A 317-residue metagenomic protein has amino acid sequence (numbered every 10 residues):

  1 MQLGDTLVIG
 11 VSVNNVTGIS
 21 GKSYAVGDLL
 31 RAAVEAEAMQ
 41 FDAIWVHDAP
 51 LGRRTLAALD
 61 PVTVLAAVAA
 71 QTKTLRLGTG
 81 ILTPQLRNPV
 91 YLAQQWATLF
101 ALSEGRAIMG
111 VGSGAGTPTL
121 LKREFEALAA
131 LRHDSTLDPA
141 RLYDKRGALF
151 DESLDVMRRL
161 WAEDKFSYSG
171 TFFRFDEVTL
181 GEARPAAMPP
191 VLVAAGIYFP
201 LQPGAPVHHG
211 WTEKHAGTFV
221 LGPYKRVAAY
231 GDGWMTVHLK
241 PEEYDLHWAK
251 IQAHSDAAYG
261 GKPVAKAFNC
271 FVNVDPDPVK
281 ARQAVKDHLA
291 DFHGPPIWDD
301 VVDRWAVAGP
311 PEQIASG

Functional and structural regions predicted by a protein language model:
M1-L3, V13, K122-E124, L128-P185 (+2 more regions): An alpha-helical appendage that flanks or caps ligand/catalytic pockets
M1-Q71, R76, P189, P206-W211: N-terminal beta1-alpha1-beta2 module of alpha/beta enzyme domains
I9-V13, I44-V46, L77-T79, A107-V111 (+3 more regions): Hydrophobic faces of well-ordered beta-strands that scaffold small-molecule active sites in alpha/beta enzyme cores
S12-G27, L82-P89, M188-F219, V272-N273 (+1 more regions): Active-site mouth loops of central-metabolism enzymes
L29, P61, P89-L92, F150 (+3 more regions): Aromatic/hydrophobic pocket-lining residues that form the small-molecule binding cavity in soluble enzyme cores
A36, Q40, V68, L99 (+3 more regions): Conserved, mostly hydrophobic/aromatic
Q71-T74, S103, R226-W234: Glycine-enriched alpha-helix->loop->beta-strand junction motifs that scaffold or abut catalytic
P89-A97, P276-A281: Catalytic cores of alpha/beta
